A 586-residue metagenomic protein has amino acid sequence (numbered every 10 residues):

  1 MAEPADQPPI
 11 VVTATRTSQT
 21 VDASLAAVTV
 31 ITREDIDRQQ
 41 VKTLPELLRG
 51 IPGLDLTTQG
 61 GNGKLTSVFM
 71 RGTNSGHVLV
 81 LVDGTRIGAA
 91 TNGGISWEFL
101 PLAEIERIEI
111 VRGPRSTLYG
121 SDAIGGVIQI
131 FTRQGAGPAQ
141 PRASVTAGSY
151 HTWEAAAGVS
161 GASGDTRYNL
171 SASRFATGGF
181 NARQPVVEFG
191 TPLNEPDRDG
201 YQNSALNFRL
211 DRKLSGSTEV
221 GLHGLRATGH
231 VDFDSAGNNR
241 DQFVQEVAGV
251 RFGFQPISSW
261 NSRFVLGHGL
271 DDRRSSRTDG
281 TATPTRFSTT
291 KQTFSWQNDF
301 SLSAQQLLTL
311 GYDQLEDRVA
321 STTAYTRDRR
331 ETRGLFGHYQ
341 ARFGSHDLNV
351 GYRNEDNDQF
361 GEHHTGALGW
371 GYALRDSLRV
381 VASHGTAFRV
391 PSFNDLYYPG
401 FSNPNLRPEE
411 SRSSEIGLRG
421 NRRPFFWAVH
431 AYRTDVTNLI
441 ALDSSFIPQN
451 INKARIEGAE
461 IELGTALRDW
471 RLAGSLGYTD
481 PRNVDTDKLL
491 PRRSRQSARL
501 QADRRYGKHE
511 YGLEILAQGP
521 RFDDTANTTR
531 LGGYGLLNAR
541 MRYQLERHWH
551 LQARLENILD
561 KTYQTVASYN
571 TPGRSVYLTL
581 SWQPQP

Functional and structural regions predicted by a protein language model:
Q7-Q39, S67, S75: N-terminal periplasmic "start-of-domain" segments of outer-membrane beta-barrel proteins
I36, L48, I108-I110, I128-I130 (+1 more regions): Non-catalytic regulatory/gating segments with a bias toward low-complexity or hydrophobic composition
P45-T85, A89, E106: Extracytoplasmic beta-strand/coil segments of soluble accessory domains associated with Gram-negative outer-membrane
T85-R112: Short acidic/polar hinge/loop motifs at secondary-structure boundaries that mediate gating or recognition
S116-T117, Q129, A136-P138, S144-T146 (+1 more regions): Periplasmic-side early beta-strands and strand-to-turn transitions of outer-membrane beta-barrels
D211-G229, F243-A373, A428, A466 (+1 more regions): Face-selective signature of the C-terminal outer-membrane beta-barrel domain
N238-Q255, F287-Q292, D358-Q359, A373 (+6 more regions): Outer-membrane beta-barrel signature, preferentially recognizing the C-terminal barrel domain of Gram-negative
R342-D347, A431-D435, N450-T525, Q544-R554 (+2 more regions): Gram-negative outer-membrane beta-barrel transporters
